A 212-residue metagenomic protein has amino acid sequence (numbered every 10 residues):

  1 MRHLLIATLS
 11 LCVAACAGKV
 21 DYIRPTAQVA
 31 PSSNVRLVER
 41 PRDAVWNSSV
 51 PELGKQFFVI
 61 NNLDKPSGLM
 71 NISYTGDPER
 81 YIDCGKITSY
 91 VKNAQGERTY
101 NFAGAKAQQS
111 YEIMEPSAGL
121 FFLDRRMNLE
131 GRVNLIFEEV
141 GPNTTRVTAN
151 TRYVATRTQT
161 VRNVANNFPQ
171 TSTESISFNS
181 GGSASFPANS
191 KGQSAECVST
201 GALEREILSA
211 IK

Functional and structural regions predicted by a protein language model:
M1-L4: Positively charged n-region of N-terminal signal peptides that target proteins for export
L9-S10, D77: Residue-level signal for mature regions of secreted extracellular proteins and peptides
C12-A15: C-terminal motif of bacterial Sec signal peptides marking the signal peptidase cleavage site
A17-K212: Ser/Thr-rich, low-complexity intrinsically disordered terminal regions
